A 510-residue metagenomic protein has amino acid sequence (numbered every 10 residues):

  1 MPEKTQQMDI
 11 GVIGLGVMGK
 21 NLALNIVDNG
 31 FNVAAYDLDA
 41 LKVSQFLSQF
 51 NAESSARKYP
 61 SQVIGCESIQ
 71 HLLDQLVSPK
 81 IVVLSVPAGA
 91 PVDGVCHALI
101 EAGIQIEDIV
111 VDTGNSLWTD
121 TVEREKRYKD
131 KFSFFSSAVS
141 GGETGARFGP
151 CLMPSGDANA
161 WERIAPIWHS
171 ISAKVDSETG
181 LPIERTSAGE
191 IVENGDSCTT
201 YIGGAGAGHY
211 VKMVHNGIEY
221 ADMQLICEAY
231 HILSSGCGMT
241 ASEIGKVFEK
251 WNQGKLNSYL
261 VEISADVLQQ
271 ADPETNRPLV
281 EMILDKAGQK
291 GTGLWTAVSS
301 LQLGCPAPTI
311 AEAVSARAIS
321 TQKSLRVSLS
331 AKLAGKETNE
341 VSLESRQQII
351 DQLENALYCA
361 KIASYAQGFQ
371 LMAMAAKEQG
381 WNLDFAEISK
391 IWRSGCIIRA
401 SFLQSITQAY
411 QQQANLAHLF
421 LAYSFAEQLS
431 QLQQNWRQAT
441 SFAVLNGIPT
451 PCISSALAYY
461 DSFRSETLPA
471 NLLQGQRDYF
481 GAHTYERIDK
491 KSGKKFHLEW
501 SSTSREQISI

Functional and structural regions predicted by a protein language model:
P2-D74, S78-K80, I104-E107, S133-F135 (+1 more regions): NAD(P)+-binding Rossmann beta1-loop-alpha1 motif at the extreme N-terminus of oxidoreductases
L24, D28-N32, S48-A52, D74 (+21 more regions): Generic secondary-structure signature for well-ordered alpha-helical cores
G65-F134: Rossmann-fold NAD(P) dinucleotide-binding segment
D93-V95, V111, L117-G245, Q253-R277 (+2 more regions): Rossmann-fold dinucleotide-binding core
C198, H209, S234-S235, M239-S242 (+4 more regions): Interdomain hinge/lid region at the active-site interface of Rossmann-like NAD(P)-dependent oxidoreductases
K250, A376-Y410: Small-residue-rich helix-loop
S430, N435-I510: C-terminal amphipathic alpha-helical interaction region
